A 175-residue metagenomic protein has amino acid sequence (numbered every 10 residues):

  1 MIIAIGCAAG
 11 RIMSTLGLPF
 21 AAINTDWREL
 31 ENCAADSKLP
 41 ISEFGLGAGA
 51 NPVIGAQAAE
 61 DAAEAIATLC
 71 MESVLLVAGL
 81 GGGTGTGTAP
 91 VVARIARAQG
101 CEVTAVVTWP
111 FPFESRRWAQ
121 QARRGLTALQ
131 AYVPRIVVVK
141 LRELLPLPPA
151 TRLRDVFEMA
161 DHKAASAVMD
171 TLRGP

Functional and structural regions predicted by a protein language model:
M1-P175: Tubulin/FtsZ superfamily GTPase core signature
